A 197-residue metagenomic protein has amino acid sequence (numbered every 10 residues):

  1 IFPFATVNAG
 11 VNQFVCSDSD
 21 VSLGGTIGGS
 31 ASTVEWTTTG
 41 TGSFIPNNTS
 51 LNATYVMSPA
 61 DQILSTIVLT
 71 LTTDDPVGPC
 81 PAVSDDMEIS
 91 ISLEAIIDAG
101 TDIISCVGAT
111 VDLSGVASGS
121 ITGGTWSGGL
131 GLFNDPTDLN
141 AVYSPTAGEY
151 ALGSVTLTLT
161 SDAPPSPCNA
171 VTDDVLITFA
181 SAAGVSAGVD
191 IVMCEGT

Functional and structural regions predicted by a protein language model:
I1-P3, M87-L93, V175-S181: Interdomain boundary/hinge segments at the C-termini of tandem beta-sandwich modules
F4-V11, E94-T101, A182-V189: Proline-enriched interdomain boundary motifs that mark the N-terminal boundary and often initiate the first structured
A9, Q13-S19, C80, I103-A109 (+2 more regions): Short, solvent-exposed loop/linker segments at the N-terminal edge of repeated beta-sheet extracellular domains
S19-G28, A109-S118, T197: A short beta-strand segment in extracellular, disulfide-stabilized domains
G28-G40, S118-G128: Solvent-exposed loop segments of extracellular immunoglobulin-like
T37-S50, S127-L139, S144, E149: Low-complexity "stalk/linker" and mucin-like segments enriched in Ser/Thr/Pro/Ala/Gly
L69-L71, L157-L159: Hydrophobic/tyrosine-rich beta-strand signature of extracellular beta-sandwich/beta-rich modules, prominently
D74-C80, D162-C168: Short, solvent-exposed loop/turn segments at the edges of extracellular beta-sandwich modules
